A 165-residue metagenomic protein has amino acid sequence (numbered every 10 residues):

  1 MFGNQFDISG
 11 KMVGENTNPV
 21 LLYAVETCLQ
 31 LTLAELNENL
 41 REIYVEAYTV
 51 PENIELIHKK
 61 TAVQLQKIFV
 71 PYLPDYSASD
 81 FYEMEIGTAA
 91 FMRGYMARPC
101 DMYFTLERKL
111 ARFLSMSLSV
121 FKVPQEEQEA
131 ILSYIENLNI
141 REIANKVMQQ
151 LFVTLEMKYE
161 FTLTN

Functional and structural regions predicted by a protein language model:
M1-F6: Short, basic, alpha-helical segments at the C-terminal edge of helix-turn-helix-like DNA-binding modules
D7-L40, E46-V50, L56-V63: Hydrophobic alpha-helical connector segments
S9, A34-N37, M92, P99 (+1 more regions): Generic structural signal for hydrophobic core residues of well-folded globular domains
S9-V13, R41, Y95-Y103: Secondary-structure edge/capping motif, primarily at the C-terminal ends of alpha-helices and the immediately following
T17, P74-F81, Q125-I131: Short, surface-exposed acidic
V25, E46-C100, F104-L118: Amphipathic alpha-helical packing segments from all-alpha helical-bundle domains
R41-E46, E126-A130: Short, hydrophobic secondary-structure boundary micro-motifs
K67, P71, D101-N165: C-terminal peripheral helix-coil segments that are non-catalytic and often amphipathic
